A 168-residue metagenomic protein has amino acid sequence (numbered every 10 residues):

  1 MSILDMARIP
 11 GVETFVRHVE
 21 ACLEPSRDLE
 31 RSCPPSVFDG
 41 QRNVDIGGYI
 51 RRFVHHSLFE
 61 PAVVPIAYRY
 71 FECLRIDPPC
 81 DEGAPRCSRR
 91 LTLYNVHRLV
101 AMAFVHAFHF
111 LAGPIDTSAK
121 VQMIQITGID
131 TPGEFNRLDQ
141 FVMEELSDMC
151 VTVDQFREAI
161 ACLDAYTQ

Functional and structural regions predicted by a protein language model:
M1-L91, N95, I115-Q122, N136 (+2 more regions): Acidic, Ser/Thr/Pro-rich regulatory low-complexity segments at or just upstream of the first helical elements of major
Y94-F108: Elongated alpha-helical scaffolds
L111-A112: Inner-leaflet juxtamembrane helices
V121-G133: Long amphipathic alpha-helical assembly cores
